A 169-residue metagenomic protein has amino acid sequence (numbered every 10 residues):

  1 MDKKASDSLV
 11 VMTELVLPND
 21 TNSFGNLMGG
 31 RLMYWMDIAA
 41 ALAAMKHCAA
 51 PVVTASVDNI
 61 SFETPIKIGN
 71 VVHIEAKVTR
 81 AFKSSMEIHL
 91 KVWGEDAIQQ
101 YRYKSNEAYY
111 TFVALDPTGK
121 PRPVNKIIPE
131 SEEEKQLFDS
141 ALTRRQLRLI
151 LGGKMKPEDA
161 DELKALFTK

Functional and structural regions predicted by a protein language model:
D2, V16-L17: Membrane engagement elements in two modes
D2-D7, L27, A41-E75, T79-R80 (+2 more regions): Hydrophobic beta-strand-centered segment that forms part of the acyl-chain substrate-binding groove
S6-M12, K67-I68, T79-K169: HotDog/MaoC-like acyl-thioester-processing domains
E14-V16, H47: Short, small-residue-rich loop/turn micro-motifs
L17-P18, E63: Residue-level recognition of the GNAT/N-acetyltransferase active site
T21-M33, L166-K169: A conserved, well-ordered hydrophobic junction motif at loop->secondary-structure transitions
L32, M36, A40-A44: Buried hydrophobic packing segments
